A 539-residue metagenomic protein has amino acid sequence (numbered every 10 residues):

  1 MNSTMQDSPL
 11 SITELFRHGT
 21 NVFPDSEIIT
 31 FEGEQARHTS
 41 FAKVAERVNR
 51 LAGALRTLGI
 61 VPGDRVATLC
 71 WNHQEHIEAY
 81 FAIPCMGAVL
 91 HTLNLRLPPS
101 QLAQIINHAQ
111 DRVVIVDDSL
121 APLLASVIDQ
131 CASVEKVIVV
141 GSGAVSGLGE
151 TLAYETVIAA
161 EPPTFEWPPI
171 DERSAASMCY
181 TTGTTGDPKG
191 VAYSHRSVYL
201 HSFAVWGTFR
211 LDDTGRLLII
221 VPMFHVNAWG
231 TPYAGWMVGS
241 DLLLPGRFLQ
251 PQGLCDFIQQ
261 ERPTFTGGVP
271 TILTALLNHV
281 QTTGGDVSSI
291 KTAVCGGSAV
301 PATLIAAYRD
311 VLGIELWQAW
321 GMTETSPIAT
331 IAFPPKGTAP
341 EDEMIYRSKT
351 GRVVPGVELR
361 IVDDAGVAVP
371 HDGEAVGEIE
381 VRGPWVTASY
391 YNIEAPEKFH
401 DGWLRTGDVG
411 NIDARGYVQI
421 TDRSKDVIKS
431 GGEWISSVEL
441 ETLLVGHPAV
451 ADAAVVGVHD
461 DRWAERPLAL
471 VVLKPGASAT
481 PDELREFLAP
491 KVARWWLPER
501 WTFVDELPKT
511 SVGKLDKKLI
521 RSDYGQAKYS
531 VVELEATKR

Functional and structural regions predicted by a protein language model:
P9, P24-S26, E150, A159-Y180 (+2 more regions): Conserved pre-ATP/AMP-binding loop-to-beta segment of ANL
L15-R17, T57-L58, C85-T156, P475-A477: Structural core segment of the AMP-binding/adenylate-forming
I28-H73, I77-F81, P98-A103, A153-T156: Conserved AMP-binding/adenylate-forming core of the ANL superfamily
L97, V114-D118, T266, G383 (+5 more regions): AMP-binding/adenylate-forming catalytic core of the ANL superfamily
V140, A493-K514, E533-R539: AMP-binding/adenylate-forming catalytic domain of the ANL superfamily
Y199-R216, F224-T264, H279: Conserved AMP-binding/adenylation subdomain of ANL enzymes
M237, P263-G268, L277-I345, E358 (+1 more regions): Gly/Ser/Thr-rich phosphate-binding loop
G356-E380, A414-R415, A477-P481, D516: Conserved beta-loop-beta connector loops within the AMP-binding
